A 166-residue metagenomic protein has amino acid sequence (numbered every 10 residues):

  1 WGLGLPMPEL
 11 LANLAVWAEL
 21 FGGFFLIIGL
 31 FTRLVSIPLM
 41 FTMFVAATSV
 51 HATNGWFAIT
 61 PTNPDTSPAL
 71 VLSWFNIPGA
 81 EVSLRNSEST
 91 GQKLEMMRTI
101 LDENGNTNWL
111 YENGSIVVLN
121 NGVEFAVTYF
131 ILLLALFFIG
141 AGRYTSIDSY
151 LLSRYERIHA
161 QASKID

Functional and structural regions predicted by a protein language model:
W1-G4: N-terminal leader/targeting segments and the first structural element of proteins
P6-W17, F21, I28-D166: Extended, low-polarity transmembrane helix blocks
